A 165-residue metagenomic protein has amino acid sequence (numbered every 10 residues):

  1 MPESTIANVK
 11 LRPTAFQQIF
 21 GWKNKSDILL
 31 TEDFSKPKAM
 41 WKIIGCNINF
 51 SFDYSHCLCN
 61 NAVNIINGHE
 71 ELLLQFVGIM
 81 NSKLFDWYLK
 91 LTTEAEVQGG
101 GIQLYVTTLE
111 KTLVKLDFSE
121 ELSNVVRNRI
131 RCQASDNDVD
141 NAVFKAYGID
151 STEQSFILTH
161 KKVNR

Functional and structural regions predicted by a protein language model:
M1-L122, K145: Polybasic, glycine- and aromatic-enriched phosphate-binding surface used to engage nucleic acids
V114-R165: Non-catalytic DNA-recognition/assembly elements of restriction-modification systems
